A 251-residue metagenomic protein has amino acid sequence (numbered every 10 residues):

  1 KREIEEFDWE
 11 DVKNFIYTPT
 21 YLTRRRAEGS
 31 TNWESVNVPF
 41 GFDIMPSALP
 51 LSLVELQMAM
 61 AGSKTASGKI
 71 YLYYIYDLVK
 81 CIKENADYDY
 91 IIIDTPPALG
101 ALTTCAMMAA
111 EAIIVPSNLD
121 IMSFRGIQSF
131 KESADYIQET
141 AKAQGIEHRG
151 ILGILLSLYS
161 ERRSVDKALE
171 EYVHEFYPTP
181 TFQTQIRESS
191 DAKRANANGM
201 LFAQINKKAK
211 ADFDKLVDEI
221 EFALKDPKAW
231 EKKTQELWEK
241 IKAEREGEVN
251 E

Functional and structural regions predicted by a protein language model:
K1-E251: P-loop NTP-binding core
